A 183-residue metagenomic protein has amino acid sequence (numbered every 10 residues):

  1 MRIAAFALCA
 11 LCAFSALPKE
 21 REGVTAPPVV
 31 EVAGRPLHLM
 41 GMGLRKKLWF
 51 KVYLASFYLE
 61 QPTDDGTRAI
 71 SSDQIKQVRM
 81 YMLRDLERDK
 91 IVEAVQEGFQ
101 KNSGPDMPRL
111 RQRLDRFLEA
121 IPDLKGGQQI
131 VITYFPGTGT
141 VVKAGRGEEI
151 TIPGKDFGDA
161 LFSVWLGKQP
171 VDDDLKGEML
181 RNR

Functional and structural regions predicted by a protein language model:
M1-A7: Sec-dependent signal peptide recognition, specifically the positively charged N-region followed immediately by
A16-A144, E148-R183: Terminal leader/tail segments of proteins
